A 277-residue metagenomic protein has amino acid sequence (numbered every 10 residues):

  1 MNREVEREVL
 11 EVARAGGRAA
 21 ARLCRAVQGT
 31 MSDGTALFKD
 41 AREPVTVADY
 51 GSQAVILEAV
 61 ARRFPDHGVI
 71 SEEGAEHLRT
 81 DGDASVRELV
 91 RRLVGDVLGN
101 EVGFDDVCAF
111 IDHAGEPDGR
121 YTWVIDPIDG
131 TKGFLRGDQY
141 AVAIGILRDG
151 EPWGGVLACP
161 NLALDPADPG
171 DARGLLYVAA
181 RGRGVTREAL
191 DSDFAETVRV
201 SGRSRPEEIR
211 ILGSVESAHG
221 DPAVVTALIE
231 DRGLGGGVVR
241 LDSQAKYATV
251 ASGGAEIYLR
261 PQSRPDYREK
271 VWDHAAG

Functional and structural regions predicted by a protein language model:
M1-I128, L190-S192, V224-A227: N-terminal subdomain of lithium-sensitive/metallo-dependent phosphomonoesterases centered on the IMPase/IPPase/PAP
A20, C24, D49, V60 (+6 more regions): Residue-level signal for inorganic ion chemistry
Y50, E73, P127-G130, P160 (+3 more regions): Generic detector of well-ordered alpha-helical packing
E72, A158, P261: Conserved residues at the C-terminal ends of beta-strands
R87-R92, E101-C108, P117-G182: DPxDG-like acidic metal-binding loop motif
L147, R187-E188: Short beta-strand-to-turn element immediately C-terminal to the catalytic PLP-Schiff-base lysine in fold type I
N161-L164, G170-L175, A180-R183, A189-G277: An extended, acidic
